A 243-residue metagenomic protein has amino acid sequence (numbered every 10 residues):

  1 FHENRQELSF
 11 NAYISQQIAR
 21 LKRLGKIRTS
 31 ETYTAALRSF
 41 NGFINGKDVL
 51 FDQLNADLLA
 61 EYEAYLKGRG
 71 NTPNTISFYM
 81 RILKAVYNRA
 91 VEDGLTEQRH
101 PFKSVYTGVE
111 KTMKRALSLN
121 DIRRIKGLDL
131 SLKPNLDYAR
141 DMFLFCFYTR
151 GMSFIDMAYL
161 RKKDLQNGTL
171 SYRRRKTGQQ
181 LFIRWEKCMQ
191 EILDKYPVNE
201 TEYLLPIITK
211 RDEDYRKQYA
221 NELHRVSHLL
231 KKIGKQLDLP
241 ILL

Functional and structural regions predicted by a protein language model:
H2-R69: Basic/aromatic-enriched alpha-helical hairpins
S39-G42, D52-Q53, G68-P101, R150-M152: N-terminal DNA-binding recognition helix of tyrosine site-specific recombinases/integrases
H100-F154: Basic, Lys/Arg- and aromatic-enriched nucleic-acid-binding interface segment
G127, S131-P134, S227-L243: Short, basic (Lys/Arg/His-rich) helix/loop patches that form interaction surfaces in the mid-to-C-terminal regions
D156-A158, L242-L243: Active-site-proximal segment of tyrosine recombinases
Y159-D164: A short, basic/aromatic helix-end/turn motif that makes direct DNA contacts
G168-R173, L242-L243: Short functional hotspots where side chains directly engage DNA or cofactors
T177-K195, E202-K232: C-terminal catalytic core of Y-nucleophile DNA break-rejoin enzymes
